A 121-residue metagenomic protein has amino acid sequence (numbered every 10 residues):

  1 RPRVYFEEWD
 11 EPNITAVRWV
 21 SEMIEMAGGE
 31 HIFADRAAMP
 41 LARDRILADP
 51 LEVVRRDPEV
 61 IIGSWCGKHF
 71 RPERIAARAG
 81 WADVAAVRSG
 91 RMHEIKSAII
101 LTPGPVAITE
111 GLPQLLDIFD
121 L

Functional and structural regions predicted by a protein language model:
R1-T109, P113, L121: Binding-cleft/active-site segments that stabilize strongly anionic ligands or cofactors
